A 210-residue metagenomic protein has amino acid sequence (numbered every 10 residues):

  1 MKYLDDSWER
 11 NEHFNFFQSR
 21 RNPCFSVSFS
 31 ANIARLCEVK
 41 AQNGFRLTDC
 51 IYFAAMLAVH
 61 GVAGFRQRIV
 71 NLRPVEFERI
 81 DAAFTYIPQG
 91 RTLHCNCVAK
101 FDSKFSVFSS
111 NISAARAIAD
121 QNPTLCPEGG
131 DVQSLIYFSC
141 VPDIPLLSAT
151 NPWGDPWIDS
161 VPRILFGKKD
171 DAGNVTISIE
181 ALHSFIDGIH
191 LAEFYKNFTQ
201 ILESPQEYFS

Functional and structural regions predicted by a protein language model:
M1-C24, R35-C37, M56, R68-L72 (+6 more regions): Domain-scale detector for complete catalytic domains at protein termini or as standalone homologs
M1-S28, T48, Q133-D170, N174: Flexible, Gly/Pro-enriched loop and linker segments at secondary-structure and domain junctions
Q18-E38, R79-S103, N174-E180: Acyl/amide activation-and-transfer machinery of modular secondary-metabolite enzymes
L36-V62, V175-F194: Acyl activation and transfer enzymes in specialized metabolism, enriched for ANL adenylate-forming modules
F45-A82, Y86: Hydrophobic "lid/gating" helix adjacent to the active-site nucleophile that controls access to an acyl-thioester pocket
P74-E76, P127-G130, G154-P156: A general structural signal for short secondary-structure junctions and capping/turn motifs
P88-I144: Helical lid/core segments from catalytic subdomains that handle acyl or acyl-like groups
C95, S106, I118, P156-S210: Active-site-proximal acidic secondary-structure segment that organizes catalysis
